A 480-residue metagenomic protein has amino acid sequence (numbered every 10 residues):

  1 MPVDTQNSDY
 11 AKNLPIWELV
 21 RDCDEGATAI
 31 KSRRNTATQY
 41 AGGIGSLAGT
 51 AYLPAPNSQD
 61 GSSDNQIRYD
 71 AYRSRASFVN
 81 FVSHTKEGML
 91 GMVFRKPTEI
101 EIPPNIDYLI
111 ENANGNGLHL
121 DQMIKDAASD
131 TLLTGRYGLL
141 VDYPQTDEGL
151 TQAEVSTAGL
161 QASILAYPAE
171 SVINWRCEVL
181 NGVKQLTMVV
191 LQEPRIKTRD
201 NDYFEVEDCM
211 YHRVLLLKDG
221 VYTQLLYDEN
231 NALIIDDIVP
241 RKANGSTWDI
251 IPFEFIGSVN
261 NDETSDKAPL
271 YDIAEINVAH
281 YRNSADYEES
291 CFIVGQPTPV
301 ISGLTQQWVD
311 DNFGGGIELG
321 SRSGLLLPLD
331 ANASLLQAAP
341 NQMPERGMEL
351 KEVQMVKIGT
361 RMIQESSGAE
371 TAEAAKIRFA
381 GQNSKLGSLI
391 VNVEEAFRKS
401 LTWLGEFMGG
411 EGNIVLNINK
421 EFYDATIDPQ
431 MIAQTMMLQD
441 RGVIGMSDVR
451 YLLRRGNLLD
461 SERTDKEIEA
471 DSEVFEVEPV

Functional and structural regions predicted by a protein language model:
M1-P2, A274-V294, D465-V480: Glycine- and charge-rich intrinsically disordered segments
M1-Y167, P479-V480: Extended, helix-rich architectural segments
N116-M123, T131, D272, G347 (+2 more regions): Short amphipathic alpha-helical segments
I124, L336-M343, G347, R378-L389: Non-transmembrane, amphipathic alpha-helical segments
T131-S258: Extended, regular secondary-structure scaffolds
I235-E373: Extended, charged amphipathic alpha-helical segments
L350-V480: C-terminal helix-loop subdomains that flank or include functional centers
